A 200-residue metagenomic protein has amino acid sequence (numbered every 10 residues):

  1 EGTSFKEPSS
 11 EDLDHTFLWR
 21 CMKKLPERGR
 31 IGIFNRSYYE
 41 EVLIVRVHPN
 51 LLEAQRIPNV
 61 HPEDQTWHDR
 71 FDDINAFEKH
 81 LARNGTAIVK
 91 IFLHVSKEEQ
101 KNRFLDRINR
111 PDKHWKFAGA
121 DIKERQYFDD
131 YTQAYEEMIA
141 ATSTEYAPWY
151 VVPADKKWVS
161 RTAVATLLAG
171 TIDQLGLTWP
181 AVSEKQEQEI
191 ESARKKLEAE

Functional and structural regions predicted by a protein language model:
E1-E200: Flexible, compositionally biased loop and terminal segments
